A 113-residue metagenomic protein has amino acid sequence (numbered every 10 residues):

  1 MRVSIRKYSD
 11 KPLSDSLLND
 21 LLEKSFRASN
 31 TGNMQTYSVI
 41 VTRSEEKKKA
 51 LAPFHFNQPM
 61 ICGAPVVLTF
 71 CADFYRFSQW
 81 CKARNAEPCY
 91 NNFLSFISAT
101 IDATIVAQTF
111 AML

Functional and structural regions predicted by a protein language model:
M1-L113: Acidic, surface-exposed loops and disordered segments
